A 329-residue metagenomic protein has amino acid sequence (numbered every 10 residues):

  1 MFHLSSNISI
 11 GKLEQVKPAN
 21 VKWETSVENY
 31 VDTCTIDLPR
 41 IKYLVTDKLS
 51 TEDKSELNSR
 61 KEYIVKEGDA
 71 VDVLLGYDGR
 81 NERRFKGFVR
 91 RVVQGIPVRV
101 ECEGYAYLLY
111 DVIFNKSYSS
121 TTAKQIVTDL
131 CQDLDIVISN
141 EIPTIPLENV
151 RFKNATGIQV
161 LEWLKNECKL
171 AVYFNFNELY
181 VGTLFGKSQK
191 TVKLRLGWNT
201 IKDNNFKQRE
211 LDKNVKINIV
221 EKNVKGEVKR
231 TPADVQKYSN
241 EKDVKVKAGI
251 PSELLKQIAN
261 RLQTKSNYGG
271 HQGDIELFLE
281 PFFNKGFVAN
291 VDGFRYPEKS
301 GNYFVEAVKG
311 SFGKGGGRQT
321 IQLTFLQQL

Functional and structural regions predicted by a protein language model:
M1-Y107: Assembly/oligomerization scaffold segments
V21-I64, I201-L329: An acidic/polar, Gly/Ser/Thr-rich interaction patch typically located in mid-to-C-terminal regions of proteins
T35-D37, D72-L74, K86-R90, R99-E103 (+6 more regions): Soluble periplasmic/extracytoplasmic beta-strand elements of cell-envelope proteins
G87-I96, V150, F185-S188, N302-K314: Short, compositionally biased
P97-A106, N140-L211: Short beta-strand-centered interaction patches in the first periplasmic/extracellular domains of large envelope
L109-F114, V127-F152: N-terminal export/assembly leaders
T121-T128, Q132-D133, T156-N166, V220-K222: Polar, S/T/G-rich
